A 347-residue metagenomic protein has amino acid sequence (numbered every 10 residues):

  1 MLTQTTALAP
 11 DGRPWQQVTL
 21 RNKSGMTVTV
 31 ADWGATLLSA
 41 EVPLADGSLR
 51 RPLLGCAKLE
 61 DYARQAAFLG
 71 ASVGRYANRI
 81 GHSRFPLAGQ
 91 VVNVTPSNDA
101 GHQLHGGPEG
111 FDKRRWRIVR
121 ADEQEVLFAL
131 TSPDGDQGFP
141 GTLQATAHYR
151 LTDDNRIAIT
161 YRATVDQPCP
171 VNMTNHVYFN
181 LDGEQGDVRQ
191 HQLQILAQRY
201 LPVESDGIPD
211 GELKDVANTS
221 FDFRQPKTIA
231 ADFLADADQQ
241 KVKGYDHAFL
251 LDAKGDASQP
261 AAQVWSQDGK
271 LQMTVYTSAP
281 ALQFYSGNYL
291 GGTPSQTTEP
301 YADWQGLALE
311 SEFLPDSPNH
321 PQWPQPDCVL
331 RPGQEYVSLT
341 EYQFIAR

Functional and structural regions predicted by a protein language model:
M1-R347: An exposed, glycine/acidic-rich loop-and-rim segment of catalytic or binding clefts
